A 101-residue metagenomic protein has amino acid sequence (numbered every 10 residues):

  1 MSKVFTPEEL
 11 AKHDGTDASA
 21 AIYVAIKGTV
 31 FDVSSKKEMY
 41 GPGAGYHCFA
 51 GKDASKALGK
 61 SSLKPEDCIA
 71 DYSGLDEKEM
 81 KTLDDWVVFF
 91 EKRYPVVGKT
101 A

Functional and structural regions predicted by a protein language model:
M1-A101: Histidine-anchored, small-residue-rich loop motif
